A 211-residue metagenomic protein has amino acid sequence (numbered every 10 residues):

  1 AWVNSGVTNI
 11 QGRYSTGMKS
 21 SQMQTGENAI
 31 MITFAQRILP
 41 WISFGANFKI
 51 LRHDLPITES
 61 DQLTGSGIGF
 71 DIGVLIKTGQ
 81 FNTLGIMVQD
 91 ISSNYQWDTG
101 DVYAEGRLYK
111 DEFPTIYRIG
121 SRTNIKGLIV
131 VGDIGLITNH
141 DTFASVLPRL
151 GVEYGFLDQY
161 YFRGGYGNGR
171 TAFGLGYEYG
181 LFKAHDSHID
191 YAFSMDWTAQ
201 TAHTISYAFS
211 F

Functional and structural regions predicted by a protein language model:
A1-F211: Outer-membrane beta-barrel porins/channels
